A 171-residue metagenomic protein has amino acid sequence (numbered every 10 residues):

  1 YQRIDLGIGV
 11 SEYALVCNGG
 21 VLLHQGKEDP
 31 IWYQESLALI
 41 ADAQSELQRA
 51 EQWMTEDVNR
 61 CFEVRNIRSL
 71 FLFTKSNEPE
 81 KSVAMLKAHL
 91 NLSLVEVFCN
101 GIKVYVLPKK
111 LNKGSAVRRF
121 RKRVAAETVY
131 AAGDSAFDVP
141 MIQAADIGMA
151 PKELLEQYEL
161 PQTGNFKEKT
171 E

Functional and structural regions predicted by a protein language model:
Y1-N59: Active-site phosphate-binding/coordination module
Y1-Y13, N77-V97: Substrate-recognition/cap helix-loop segment adjacent to the acidic, metal-dependent catalytic center of Asp-based
S11, I67, A126-T128: A general structural motif
L15, K113-G114: Conserved mixed alpha/beta catalytic, RNA-binding, or beta-rich assembly cores of soluble enzyme, regulatory
C61-N66, E96-C99: Short beta-strand
S69-S76: Short beta-strand and adjoining strand-loop segment in the mid-core of the Rossmann-like NAD(P)-dependent dehydrogenase
L94-L111: Glycine/Thr-rich beta-alpha phosphate-binding loop at enzyme active sites
L107, G114-E171: Mg2+-dependent phosphoryl-transfer enzymes with acidic/Ser/Thr/Gly-rich catalytic loops
